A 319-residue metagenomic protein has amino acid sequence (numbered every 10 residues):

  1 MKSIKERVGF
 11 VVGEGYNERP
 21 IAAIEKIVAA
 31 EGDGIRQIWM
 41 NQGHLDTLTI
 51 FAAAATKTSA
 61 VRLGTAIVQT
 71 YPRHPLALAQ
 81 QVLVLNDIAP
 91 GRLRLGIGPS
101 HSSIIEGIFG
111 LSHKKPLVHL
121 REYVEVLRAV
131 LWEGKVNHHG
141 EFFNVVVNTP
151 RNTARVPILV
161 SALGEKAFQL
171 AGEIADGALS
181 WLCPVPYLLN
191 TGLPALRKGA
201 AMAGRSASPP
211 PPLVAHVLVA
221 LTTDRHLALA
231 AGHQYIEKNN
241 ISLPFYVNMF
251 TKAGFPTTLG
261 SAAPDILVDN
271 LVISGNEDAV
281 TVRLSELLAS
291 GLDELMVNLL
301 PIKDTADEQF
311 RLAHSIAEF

Functional and structural regions predicted by a protein language model:
M1-F319: Active-site-adjacent structural elements that line small-molecule/cofactor binding pockets in enzymes
